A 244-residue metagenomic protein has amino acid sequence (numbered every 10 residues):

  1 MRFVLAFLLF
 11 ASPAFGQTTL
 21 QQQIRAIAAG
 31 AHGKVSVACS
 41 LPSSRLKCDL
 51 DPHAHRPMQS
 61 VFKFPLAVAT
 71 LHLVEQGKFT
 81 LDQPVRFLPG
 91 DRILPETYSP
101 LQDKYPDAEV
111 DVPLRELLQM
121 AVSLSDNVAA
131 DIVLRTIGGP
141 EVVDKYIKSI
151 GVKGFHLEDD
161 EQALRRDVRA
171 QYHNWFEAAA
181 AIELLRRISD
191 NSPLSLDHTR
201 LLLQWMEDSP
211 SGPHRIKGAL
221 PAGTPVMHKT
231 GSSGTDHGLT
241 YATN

Functional and structural regions predicted by a protein language model:
F3-P13: Sec-dependent N-terminal signal peptides
F15-P57, S232-G234: Beta-lactamase-like hydrolase cores
R45, P57-R86, A121, A181: Active-site SXXK
F64, Y172-E207, T240-N244: Active-site-proximal alpha-helical segments within enzyme catalytic domains
H72-P95, P140, D144, S195-T199: Short, well-structured active-site flanking segments
R92-D131: Conserved catalytic neighborhood of penicillin-recognizing serine enzymes
V110, D131-D190: Mid-domain, small-residue-enriched loop/turn segments at the edges of structured enzyme/sensor domains
H214-N244: Short, Gly/Ser/Thr-enriched beta-strand-loop segments that form substrate-interacting elements of hydrolase/peptidase
